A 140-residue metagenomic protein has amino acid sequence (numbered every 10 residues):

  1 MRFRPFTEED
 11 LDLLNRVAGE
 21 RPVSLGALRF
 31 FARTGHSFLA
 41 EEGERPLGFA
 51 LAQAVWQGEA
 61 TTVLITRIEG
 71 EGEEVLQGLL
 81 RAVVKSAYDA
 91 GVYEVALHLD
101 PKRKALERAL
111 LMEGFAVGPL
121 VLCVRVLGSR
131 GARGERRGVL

Functional and structural regions predicted by a protein language model:
M1-L25, R136-L140: Short amphipathic alpha-helix that is part of the acyltransferase structural core
R29-L39, G48, E59-A60: A short helix-loop-beta-strand connector motif used in the catalytic cores of GNAT acetyltransferases and, in some
L39, R45-A54, L64: Conserved beta-strand in the GNAT
I65-V75: A short, internal acetyl-CoA/4′-phosphopantetheine-binding micro-motif in the GNAT/acyltransferase core
L80-Y88, L111: A conserved short alpha-helix in the GNAT/GCN5 acetyltransferase fold that borders and helps form the acetyl-CoA
Y88-D100: Conserved GNAT acetyl-CoA-binding A-motif
H98-L99, A116-R130: Conserved catalytic-core motifs of GNAT/GCN5-like acyltransferases
P101-P119: Conserved active-site alpha-helix within GNAT-family acetyltransferase domains
